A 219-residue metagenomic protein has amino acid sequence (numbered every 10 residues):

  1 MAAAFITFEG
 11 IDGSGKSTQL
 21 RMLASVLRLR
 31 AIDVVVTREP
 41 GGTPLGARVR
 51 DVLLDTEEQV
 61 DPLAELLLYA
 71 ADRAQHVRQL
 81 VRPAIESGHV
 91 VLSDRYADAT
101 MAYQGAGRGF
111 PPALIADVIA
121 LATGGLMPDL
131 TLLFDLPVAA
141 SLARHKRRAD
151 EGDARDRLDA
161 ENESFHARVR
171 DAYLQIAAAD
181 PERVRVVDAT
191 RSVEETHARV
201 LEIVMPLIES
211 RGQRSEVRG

Functional and structural regions predicted by a protein language model:
F8: Hydrophobic anchor at the beta1->P-loop junction of P-loop NTPases
I11: P-loop (Walker A) phosphate-binding loop of NTP-binding proteins
K16: Conserved lysine of the Walker
Q19: Hydrophobic positions on the alpha1 helix immediately C-terminal to the Walker A/P-loop
A24, A139-G219: NTP-dependent small-molecule kinase module
V26, I32-T123, R199: ATP-dependent small-molecule kinase phosphotransfer cores that center on conserved nucleotide phosphate-binding segments
I32, L126-L130, D180-R183: Short glycine-/polar-rich loops that comprise or flank the Walker A/P-loop and associated switch/sensor motifs
T100-D171: A glycine- and Lys/Arg-enriched "phosphate-lid" helix/loop adjacent to the NTP-binding pocket of small-molecule kinases
